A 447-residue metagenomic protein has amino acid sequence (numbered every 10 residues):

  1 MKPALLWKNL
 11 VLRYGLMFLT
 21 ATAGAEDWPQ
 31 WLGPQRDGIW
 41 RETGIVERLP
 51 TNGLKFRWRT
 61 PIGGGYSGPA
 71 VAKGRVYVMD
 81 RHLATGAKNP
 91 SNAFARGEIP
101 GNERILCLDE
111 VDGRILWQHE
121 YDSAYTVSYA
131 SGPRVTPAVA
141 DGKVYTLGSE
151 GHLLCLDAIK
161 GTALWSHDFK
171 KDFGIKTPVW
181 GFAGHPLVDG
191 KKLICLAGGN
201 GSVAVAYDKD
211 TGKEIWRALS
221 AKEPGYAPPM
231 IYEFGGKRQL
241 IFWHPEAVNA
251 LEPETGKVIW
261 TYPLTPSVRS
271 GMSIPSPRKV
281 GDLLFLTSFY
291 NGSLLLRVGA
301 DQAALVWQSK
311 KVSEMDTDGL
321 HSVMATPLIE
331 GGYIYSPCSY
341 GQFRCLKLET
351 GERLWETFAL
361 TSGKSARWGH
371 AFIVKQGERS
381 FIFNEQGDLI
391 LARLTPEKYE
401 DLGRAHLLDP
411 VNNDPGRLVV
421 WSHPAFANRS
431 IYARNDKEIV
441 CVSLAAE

Functional and structural regions predicted by a protein language model:
M1-N9: N-terminal secretory signal peptides that target proteins for export/translocation
P3-A4, Y14, W31: Positively charged, low-complexity intrinsically disordered regions
N9-T22: Bacterial N-terminal signal peptides
G24-E447: Noncatalytic, solvent-exposed loop/strand surfaces of beta-propeller-type extracellular/periplasmic domains
